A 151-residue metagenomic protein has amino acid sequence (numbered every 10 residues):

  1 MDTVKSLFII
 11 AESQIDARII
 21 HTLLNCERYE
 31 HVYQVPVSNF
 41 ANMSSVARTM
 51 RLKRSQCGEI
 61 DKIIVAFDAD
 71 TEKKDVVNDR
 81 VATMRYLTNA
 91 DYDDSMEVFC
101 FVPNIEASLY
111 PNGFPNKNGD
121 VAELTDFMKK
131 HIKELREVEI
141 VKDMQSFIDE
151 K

Functional and structural regions predicted by a protein language model:
M1-V4, A17-P36, T49-K151: C-terminal accessory helical subdomains adjacent to catalytic cores in phosphodiester- and nucleotide-handling enzymes
S6-I10: Conserved beta-strand elements of the Class I
E12-I15: Helix N-cap/beta->alpha junction signal
V37-N42: Conserved helicase motor
M43-R48: N-terminal beta-loop-helix "entrance" segment that forms/cooperates in small-molecule cofactor or anionic ligand
